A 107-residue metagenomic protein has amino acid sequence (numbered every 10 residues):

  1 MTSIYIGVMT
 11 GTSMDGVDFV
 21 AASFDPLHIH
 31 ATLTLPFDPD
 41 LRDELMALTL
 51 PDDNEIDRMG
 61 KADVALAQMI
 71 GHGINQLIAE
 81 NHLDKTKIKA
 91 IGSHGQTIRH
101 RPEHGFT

Functional and structural regions predicted by a protein language model:
M1-T107: Short acidic/glycine-rich loops and adjacent helix/strand connectors that line catalytic pockets where negatively
